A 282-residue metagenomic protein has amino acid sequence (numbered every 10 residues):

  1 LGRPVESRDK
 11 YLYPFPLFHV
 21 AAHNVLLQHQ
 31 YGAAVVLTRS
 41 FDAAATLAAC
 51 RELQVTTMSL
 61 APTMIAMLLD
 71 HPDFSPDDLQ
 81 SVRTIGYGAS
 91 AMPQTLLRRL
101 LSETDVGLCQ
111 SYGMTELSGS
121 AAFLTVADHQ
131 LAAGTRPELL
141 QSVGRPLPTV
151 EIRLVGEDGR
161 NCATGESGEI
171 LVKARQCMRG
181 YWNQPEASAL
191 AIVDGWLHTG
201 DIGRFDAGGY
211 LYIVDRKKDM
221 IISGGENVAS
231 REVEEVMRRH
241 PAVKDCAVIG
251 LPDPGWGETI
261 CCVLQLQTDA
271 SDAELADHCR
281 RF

Functional and structural regions predicted by a protein language model:
L1-K10, F18-T57, H71: Conserved AMP-binding/adenylation subdomain of ANL enzymes
Q30-A33, V55-L60, L69-E138, E151 (+1 more regions): Gly/Ser/Thr-rich phosphate-binding loop
D42, M64-I65, M92, C177: Alpha-helix capping/helix-boundary segments
A44-L47, P76, E234: Short hydrophobic/charged patches on amphipathic alpha-helices used for structural packing and interfaces
M58, A174, R179-G180, L190 (+1 more regions): AMP-binding/adenylate-forming catalytic core of the ANL superfamily
A89, G113, G144, D201 (+1 more regions): Active-site glycine-centered loops adjacent to acidic/histidine catalytic or metal-binding residues that shape
C109-E116, G144, I249-P252: Beta-strand->loop->alpha-helix junctions that form or flank phosphate-binding loops in nucleotide-handling enzymes
A122, R145-T149, E157-L190, E226-V228 (+1 more regions): Conserved ATP/PPi-binding loop(s) of AMP-dependent carboxylate-activating enzymes
